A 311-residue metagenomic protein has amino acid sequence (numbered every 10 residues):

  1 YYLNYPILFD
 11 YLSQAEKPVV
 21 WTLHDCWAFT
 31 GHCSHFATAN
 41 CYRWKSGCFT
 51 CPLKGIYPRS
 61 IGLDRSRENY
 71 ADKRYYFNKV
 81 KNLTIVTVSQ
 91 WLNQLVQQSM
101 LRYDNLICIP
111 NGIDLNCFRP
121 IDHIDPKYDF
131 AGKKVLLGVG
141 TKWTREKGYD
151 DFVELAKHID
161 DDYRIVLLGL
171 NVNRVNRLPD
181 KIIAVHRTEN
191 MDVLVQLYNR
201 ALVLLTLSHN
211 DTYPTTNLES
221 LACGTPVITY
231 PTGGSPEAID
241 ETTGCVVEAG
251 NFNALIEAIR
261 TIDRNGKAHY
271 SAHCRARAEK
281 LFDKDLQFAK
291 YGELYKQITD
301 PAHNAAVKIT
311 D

Functional and structural regions predicted by a protein language model:
W91, G112: Carbohydrate-associated surface elements
Q97, I113-K127, N176-R177: Acidic anion/phosphate-binding donor-loop and adjacent secondary structure in glycosyltransferase catalytic cores
Y128-K147, V153-K157: Conserved donor-binding/catalytic core segment of Leloir-type glycosyltransferases
G169-V195: Nucleotide-activated donor-binding/catalytic signature segment of Leloir-type glycosyltransferases, i.e., the conserved
Q196-A201: Short alpha-helical donor nucleotide-sugar binding micro-motif in glycosyltransferases
H209: Aromatic "clamp/platform" in nucleotide-sugar-dependent glycosyltransferases that forms part of the donor/acceptor
P226-T229: Short hydrophobic beta-strand element within catalytic cores of glycosyltransferases and related nucleotide-activated
E241, C245-F252, T261-K267: Conserved acidic donor-binding segment of nucleotide-sugar-dependent glycosyltransferases
